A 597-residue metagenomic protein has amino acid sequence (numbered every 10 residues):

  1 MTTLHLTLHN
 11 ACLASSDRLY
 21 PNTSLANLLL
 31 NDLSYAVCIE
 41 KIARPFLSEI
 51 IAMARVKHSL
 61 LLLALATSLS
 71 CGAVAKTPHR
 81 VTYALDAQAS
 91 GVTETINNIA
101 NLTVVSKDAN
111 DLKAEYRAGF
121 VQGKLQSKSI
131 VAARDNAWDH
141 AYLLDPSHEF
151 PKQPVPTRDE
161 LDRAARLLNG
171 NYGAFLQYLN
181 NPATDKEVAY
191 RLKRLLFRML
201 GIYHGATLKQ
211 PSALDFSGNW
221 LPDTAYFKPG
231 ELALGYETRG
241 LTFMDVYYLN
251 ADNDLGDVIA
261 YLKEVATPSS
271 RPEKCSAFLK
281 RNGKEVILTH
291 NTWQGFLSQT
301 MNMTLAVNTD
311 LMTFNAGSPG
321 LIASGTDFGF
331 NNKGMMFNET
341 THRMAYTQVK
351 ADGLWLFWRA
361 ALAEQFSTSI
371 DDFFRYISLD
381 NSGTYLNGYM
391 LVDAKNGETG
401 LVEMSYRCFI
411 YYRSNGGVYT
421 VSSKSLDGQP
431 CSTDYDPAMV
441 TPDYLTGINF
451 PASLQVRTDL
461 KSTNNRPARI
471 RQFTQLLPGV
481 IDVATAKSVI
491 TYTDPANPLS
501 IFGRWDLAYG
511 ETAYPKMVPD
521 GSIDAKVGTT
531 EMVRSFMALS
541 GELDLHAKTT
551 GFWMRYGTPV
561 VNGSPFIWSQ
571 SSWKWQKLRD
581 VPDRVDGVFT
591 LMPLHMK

Functional and structural regions predicted by a protein language model:
L6, L13, L25-L28, L33 (+1 more regions): Short hydrophobic targeting helices and cationic amphipathic motifs that mediate membrane/organellar targeting
A36-A52: Short, Lys/Arg-enriched N-terminal segments with co-localized hydrophobic residues within the first ~10-30 amino acids
K57-G72: Cleavable N-terminal signal peptides of Sec/SRP-targeted secreted and luminal proteins
V74-G283, F296-S298, N308-A323, M344 (+2 more regions): C-terminus-biased signal that marks the final domain/tail of proteins
H290-T292, E339-H342, A394: Active-site-proximal beta-strand/loop segments in catalytic clefts of secreted hydrolases
